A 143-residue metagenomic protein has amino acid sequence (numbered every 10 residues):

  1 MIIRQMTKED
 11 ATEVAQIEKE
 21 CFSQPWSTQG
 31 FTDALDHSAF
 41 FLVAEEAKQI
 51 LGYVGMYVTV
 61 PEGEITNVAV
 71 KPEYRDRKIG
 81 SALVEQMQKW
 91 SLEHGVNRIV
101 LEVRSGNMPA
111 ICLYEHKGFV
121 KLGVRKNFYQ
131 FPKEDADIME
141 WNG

Functional and structural regions predicted by a protein language model:
I2-E73, V84-Q86, W90, H94 (+1 more regions): Acetyl-CoA-dependent GNAT
M6, V124-R125: Short, conserved structural micro-motifs that define repeat-unit consensus positions and nucleotide-binding loops
P25, R77-K78, P132-K133: Non-catalytic, surface-exposed connector residues within folded enzymatic/regulatory domains
G30, R125-K126: Short, P/G- and charge-enriched loop/turn segments at secondary-structure junctions
F41, N97, R104-M108, N127-G143: C-terminal "cap" of GNAT-fold acetyltransferases
Q49, N67, K71-E85, K89-H94 (+4 more regions): Conserved glycine-rich acetyl-CoA-binding loop
M56, K121-L122: Short beta-strand "wing" residues that participate in macromolecule-binding interfaces
G63, R77, D137: Glycine-centered loop/turn positions within well-structured domains that cap or flank conserved ligand/cofactor-binding
